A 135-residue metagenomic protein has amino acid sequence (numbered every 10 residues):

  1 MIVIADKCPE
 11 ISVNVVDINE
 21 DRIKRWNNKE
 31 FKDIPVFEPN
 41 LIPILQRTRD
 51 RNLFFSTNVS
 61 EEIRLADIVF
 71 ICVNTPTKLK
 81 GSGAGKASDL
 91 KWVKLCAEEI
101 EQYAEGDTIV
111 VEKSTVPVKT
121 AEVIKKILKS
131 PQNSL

Functional and structural regions predicted by a protein language model:
M1-K32: NAD(P)+-binding Rossmann beta1-loop-alpha1 motif at the extreme N-terminus of oxidoreductases
M1-P9, E62, T75, Y103 (+1 more regions): N-terminal glycine-rich phosphate-binding loop for ADP-containing cofactors
E10, A66, E105-D107: A general structural motif
S12-N14, F54, I109: A structural signal for isolated positions on well-ordered beta-strands in alpha/beta enzyme cores
V36-D67, T77-K78, I100-E101: A structured beta-alpha segment of the ubiquitous adenosine-cofactor-binding alpha/beta core
L65, I71-V73, K113: Short, well-ordered coil/turn residues at beta-beta hairpins and beta-strand->alpha-helix junctions within
T77-L135: Rossmann-like NAD(P)(H) cofactor-binding subdomain of soluble oxidoreductases
